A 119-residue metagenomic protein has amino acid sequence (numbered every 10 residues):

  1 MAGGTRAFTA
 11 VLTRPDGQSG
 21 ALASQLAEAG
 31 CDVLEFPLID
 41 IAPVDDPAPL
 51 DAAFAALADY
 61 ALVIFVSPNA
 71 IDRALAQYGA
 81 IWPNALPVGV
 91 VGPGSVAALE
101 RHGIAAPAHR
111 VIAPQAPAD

Functional and structural regions predicted by a protein language model:
M1-D119: Conserved beta-alpha
